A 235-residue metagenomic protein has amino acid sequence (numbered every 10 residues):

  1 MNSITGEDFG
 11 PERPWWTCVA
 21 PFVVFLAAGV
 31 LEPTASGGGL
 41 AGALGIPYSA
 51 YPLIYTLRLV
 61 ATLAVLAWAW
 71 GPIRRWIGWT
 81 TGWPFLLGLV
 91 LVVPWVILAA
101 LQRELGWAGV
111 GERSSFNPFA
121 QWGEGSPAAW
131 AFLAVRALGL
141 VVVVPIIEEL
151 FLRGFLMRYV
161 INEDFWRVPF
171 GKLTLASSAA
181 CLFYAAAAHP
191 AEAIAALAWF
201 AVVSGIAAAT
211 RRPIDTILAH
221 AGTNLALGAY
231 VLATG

Functional and structural regions predicted by a protein language model:
T5-P21, K172-L173: N-terminal membrane topogenic signal
R13-W70, G78-V92: Alpha-helical transmembrane segments in multi-pass membrane proteins
V24-E32, L91, W95, A99 (+3 more regions): Alpha-helical transmembrane segments of multipass membrane proteins
A28-L31, L98-S115, F183-A198: Alpha-helical transmembrane segments and their membrane-interface junctions in multi-pass membrane proteins
V30-G37, W70-I73, A100, H189 (+1 more regions): Transmembrane helix-loop junctions and nearby membrane-interface residues
A43-Y48, I73-I147, M157-K172: Juxtamembrane helix-loop-helix connectors linking adjacent transmembrane helices in multi-pass membrane enzymes
A64-R75, I97-A100, I206-T210: Structural signal for the C-terminal ends of transmembrane alpha-helices and the immediately following loop
P94, G125-G235: Transmembrane helix-loop-helix hairpins at the membrane interface of multi-pass integral membrane proteins
